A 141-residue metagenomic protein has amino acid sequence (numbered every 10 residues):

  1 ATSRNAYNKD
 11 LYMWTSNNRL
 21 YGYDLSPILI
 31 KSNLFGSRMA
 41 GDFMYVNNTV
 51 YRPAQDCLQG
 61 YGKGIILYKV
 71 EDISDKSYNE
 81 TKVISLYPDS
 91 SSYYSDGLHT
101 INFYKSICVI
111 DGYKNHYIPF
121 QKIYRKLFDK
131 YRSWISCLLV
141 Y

Functional and structural regions predicted by a protein language model:
A1-Y141: Carbohydrate-active catalytic/glycan-binding domains of CAZyme proteins, especially the secreted or lumenal ectodomains
